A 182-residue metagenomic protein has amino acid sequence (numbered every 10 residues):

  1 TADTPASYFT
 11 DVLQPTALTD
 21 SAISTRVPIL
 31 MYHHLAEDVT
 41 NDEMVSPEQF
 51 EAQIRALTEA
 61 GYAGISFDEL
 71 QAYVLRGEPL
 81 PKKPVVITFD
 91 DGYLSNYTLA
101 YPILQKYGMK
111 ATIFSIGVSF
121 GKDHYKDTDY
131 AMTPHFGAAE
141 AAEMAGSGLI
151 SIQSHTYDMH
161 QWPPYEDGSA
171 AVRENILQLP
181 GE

Functional and structural regions predicted by a protein language model:
A2-V85: N-terminal pre-catalytic segment of deacetylase/amide-hydrolase enzymes
P5, S46, S66-F67, S95 (+3 more regions): General structural signal for secondary-structure boundaries
T25, H33-T40, K83-V85, Q105-E182: Metal-dependent polysaccharide deacetylase catalytic core of the NodB/CE4 family, i.e., the active-site-bearing domain
M44-T58, G92-Y93, T133-E143: Aromatic- and glycine-enriched glycan-recognition loops and surfaces that form the carbohydrate-binding subsites
E69-L70, K82, V86-L94, L99 (+2 more regions): Substrate-binding cleft of extracellular glycoside hydrolase catalytic domains
P102: Short, well-ordered alpha-helices that flank and scaffold nucleotide-derived cofactor binding pockets
